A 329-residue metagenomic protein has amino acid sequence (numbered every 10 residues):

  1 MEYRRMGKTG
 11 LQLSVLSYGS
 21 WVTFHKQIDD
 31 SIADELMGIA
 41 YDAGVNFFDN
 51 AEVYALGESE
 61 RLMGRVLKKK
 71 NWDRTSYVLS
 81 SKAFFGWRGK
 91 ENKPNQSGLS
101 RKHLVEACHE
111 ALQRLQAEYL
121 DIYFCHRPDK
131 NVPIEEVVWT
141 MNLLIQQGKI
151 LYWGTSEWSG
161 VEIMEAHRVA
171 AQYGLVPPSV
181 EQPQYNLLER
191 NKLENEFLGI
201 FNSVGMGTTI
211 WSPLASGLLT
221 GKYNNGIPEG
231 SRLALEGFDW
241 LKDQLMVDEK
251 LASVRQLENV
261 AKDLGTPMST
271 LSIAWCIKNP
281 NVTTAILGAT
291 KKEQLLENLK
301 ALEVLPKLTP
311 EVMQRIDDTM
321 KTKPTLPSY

Functional and structural regions predicted by a protein language model:
M1-Y77, Q146: N-terminal binding-site loop/beta-alpha segment at the start of enzyme catalytic domains that lines or forms
G7-H25, S80-N95, Y119, F124: N-terminal small/glycine-rich loop or linker at the start of catalytic domains across soluble metabolic enzymes
Y18, N50, S81, I122-C125 (+4 more regions): Conserved beta-strand positions
F24-I28, A51-E60, D129-P133, G160-V161 (+1 more regions): Acidic-and-aromatic substrate-binding clefts and catalytic sites of carbohydrate-active enzymes
Q27-A40, L99-L115, I163-R168: Short, acidic/polar
L112-V132: Active-site groove signature of glycoside hydrolases
I134-M320, S328: Beta/alpha (TIM)-barrel catalytic core signal, keyed to glycine-rich beta->alpha loops juxtaposed to Asp/Glu that bind
